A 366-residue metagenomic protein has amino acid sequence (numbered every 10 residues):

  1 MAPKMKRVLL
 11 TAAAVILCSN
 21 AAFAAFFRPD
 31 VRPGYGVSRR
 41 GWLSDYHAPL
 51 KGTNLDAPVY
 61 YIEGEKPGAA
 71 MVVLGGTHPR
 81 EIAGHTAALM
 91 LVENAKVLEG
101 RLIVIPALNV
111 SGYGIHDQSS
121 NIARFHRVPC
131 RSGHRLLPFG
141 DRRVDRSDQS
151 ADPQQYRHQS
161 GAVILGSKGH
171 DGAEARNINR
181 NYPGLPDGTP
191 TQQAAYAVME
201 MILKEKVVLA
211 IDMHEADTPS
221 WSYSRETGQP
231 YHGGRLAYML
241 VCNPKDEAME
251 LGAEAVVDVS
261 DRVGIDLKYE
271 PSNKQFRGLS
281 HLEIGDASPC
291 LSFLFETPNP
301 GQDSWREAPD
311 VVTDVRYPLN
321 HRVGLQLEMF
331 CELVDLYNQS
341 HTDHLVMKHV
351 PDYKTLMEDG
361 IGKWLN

Functional and structural regions predicted by a protein language model:
P3-L9, F23-Y61, N94, P186 (+1 more regions): C-terminal accessory segments enriched in acidic
T11-N20: Bacterial N-terminal signal peptides
G64, G75-P79, E215: Glycine-rich His-Gly loop
G64-A70: Proline/glycine-enriched tight loop/beta-turn segments at coil->beta junctions that connect or precede beta-strands
A70-G76, N177-N181: Short glycine-rich or small-residue beta-strand-to-loop segments that form or flank ligand, phosphate, metal/Fe-S
H78-T86: Di-metal (Zn2+ and/or Mg2+/Mn2+) metal-binding site signature of metallo-dependent hydrolases with the MBL/beta-CASP
I82-A83, L98-K245: Active-site/substrate-binding loop(s) of hydrolase catalytic cores
A87-G100: A short, Lys/Arg-enriched amphipathic alpha-helix followed by its capping loop at the start of a domain
